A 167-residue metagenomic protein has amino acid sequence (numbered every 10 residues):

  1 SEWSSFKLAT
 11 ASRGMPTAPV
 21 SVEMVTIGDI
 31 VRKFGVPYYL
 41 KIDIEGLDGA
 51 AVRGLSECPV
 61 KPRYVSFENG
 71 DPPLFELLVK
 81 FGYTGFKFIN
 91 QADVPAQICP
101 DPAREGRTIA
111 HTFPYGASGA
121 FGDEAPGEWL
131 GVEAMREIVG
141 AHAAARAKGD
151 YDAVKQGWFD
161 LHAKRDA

Functional and structural regions predicted by a protein language model:
S1-D29, R107-A117, E124: Glycine-rich adenosyl-binding loop in Rossmann-like folds that engage adenosine-containing cofactors
D29-A167: Conserved acidic-Pro-Pro-aromatic motif
